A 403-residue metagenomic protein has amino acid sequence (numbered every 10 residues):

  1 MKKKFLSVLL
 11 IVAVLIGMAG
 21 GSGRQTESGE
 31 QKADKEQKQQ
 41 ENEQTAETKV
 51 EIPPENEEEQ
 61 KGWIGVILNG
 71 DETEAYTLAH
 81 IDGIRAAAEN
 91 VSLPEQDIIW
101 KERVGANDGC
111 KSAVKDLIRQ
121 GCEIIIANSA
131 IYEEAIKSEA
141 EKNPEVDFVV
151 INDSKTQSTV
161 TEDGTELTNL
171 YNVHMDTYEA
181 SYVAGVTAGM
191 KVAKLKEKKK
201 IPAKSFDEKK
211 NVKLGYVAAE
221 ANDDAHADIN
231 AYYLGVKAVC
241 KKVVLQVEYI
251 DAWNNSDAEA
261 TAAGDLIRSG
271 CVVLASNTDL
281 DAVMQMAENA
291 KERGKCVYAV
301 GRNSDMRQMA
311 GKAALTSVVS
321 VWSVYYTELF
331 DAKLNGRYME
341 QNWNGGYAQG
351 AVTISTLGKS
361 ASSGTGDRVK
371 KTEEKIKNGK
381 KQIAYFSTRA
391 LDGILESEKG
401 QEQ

Functional and structural regions predicted by a protein language model:
K2-Q25: Sec-dependent N-terminal signal peptides of Gram-positive bacterial secreted proteins and lipoproteins
G29, D34-Q403: A residue-level marker of the well-folded mature domains of exported/periplasmic proteins
